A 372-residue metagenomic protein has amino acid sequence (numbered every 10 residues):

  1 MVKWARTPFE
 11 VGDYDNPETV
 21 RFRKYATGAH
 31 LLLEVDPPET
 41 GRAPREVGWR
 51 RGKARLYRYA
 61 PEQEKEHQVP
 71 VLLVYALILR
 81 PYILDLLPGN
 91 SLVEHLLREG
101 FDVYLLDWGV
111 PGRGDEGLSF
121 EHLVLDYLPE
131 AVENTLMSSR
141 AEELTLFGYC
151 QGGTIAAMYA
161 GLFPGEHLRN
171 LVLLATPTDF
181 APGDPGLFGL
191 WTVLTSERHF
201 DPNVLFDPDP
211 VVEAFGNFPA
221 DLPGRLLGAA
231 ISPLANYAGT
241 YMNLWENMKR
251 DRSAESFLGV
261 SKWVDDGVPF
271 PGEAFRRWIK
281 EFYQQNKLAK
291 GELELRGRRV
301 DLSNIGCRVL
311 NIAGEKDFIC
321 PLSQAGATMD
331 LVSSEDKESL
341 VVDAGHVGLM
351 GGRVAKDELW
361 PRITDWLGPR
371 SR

Functional and structural regions predicted by a protein language model:
M1-Y14, M137, A141, A156-E273: Alpha/beta-hydrolase-fold enzymes
G41-G112: Short, surface-exposed "cap/lid" segments of acyl-processing enzymes
L118-S138: Alpha/beta-hydrolase active-site loop
F147-G152, A156: Gly/Ala-rich beta-loop-alpha elbow adjacent to hydrolase catalytic centers
N286, K316-C320: Acidic catalytic loop of the alpha/beta-hydrolase fold
I305, N311-A313, D317: Short beta-strand/loop motif that positions the catalytic acidic residue of the alpha/beta-hydrolase fold
C307, P321-D330: Short alpha-helix in the alpha/beta-hydrolase fold that links the catalytic acid
I319, S339, A344-E358: Catalytic histidine-centered segment of alpha/beta-hydrolase-like enzymes
